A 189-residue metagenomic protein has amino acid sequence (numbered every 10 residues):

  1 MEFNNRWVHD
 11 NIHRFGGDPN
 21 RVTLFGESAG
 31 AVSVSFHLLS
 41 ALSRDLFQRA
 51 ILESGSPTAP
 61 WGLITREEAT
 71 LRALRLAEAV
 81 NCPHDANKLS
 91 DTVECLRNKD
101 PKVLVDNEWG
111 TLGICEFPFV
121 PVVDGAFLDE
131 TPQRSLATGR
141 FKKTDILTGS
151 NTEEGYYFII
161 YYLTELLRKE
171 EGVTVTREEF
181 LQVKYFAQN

Functional and structural regions predicted by a protein language model:
M1-L89, L136-I159: Serine-hydrolase-like catalytic core of hydrolytic proteins
L74-L112: Accessory cap/linker subdomain of secreted extracellular hydrolases
C95, P101-N189: Substrate-gating cap/lid region and adjacent catalytic-acid/histidine neighborhood within extracellular/lumenal
